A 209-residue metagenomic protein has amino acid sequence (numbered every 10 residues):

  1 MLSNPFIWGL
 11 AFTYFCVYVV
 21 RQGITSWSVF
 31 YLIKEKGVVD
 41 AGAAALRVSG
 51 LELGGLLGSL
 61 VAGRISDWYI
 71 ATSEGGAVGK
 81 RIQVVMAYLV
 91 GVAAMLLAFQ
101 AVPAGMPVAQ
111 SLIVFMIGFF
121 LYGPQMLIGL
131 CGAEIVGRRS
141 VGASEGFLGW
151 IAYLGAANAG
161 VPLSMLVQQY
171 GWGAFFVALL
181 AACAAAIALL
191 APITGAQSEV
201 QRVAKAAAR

Functional and structural regions predicted by a protein language model:
N4-G63, Q125, G129, A159-G160: Extracytoplasmic gate region of multi-pass secondary transporters
L32-I33, I65-S66, I70, L163-G171: Interfacial helix-cap and linker-helix signal at transmembrane-aqueous boundaries of multi-pass secondary transporters
A71, G132-G142: Paired intracellular helix-loop junctions of major facilitator superfamily
V78-C131: C-terminal transmembrane helical hairpin of 12-TM major facilitator-type secondary transporters
V78-Q83, S164-C183: A membrane-interface helix-boundary motif in multi-pass transporters
A98-P103, W172, V177-R209: Multi-pass alpha-helical transporter architecture, strongest for 12-TM Major Facilitator/SLC carriers used
R138-Q169: A late C-terminal transmembrane helix in Major Facilitator Superfamily
